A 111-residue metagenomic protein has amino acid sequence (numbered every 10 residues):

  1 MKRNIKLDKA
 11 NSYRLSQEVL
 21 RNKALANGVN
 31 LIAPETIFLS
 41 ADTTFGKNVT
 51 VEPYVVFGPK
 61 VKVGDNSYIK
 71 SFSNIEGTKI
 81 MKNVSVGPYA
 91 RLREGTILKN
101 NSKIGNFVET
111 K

Functional and structural regions predicted by a protein language model:
M1-T36, A41-N48: Terminal amphipathic alpha-helical/low-complexity segments used for targeting or macromolecular assembly
N30-K111: Structural signal for interior beta-strand "rungs" in well-ordered beta-sheet cores of soluble enzyme domains
